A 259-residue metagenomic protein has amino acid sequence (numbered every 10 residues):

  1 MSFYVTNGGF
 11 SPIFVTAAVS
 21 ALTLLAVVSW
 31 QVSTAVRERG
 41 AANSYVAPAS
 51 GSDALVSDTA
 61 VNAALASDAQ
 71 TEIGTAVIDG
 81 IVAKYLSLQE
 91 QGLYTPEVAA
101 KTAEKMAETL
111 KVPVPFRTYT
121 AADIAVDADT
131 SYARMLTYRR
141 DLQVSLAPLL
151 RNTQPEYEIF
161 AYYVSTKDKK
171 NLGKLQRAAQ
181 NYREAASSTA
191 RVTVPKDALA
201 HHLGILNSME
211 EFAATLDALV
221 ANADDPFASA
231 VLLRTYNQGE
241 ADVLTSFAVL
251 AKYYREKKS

Functional and structural regions predicted by a protein language model:
S2-V32: Membrane interfacial helix-start segments of signal peptides and signal-anchor transmembrane helices
A26-V36, L216, A223: Structural signature of transmembrane alpha-helix termini at the membrane-water interface
V32-E108: Juxtamembrane proline-rich low-complexity "stalk" or linker regions positioned immediately after a signal peptide
T95-D168, A198-S259: C-terminal amphipathic alpha-helix
K169-Q176: A loop-to-helix transmembrane entry motif
A179-T189, L216, V220: Extended amphipathic alpha-helical scaffold segments
A185-L203: Short, solvent-exposed, charged loop/turn and helix-capping segments that join or cap alpha-helices on peripheral
